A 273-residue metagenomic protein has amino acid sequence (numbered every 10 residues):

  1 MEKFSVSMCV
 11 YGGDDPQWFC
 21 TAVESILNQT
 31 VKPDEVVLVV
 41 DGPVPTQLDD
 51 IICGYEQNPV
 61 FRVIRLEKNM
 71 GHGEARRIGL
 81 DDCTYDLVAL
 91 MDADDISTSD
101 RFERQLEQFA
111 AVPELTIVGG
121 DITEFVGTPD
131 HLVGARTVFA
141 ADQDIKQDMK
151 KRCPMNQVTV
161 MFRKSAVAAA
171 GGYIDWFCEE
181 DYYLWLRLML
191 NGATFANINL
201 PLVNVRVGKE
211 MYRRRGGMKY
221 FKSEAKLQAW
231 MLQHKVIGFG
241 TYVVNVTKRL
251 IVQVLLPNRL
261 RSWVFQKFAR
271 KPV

Functional and structural regions predicted by a protein language model:
G13-N28: Short, well-formed alpha-helical segments that are part of the catalytic scaffolds of diverse glycosyltransferases
L66-C83, R104: Glycine-rich, basic loop-to-helix element that forms the pyrophosphate-binding segment of sugar-nucleotide handling
V88: Short aromatic/hydrophobic "clamp" motif used to bind/position activated sugar donors
D100-V133: Conserved donor NDP-sugar-binding/catalytic core segment of glycosyltransferases
G120-D121, A135-C153: Short, flexible, basic/aromatic active-site loop/helix in glycosyltransferases
D121, F195-L202: Catalytic beta-strand/loop signature of glycosyltransferases that borders the donor
F177-L186: Acidic donor-binding loop at a coil-to-helix junction in glycosyltransferase catalytic cores that engages
V205, R213-G238: Catalytic core of nucleotide-sugar-dependent glycosyltransferases
